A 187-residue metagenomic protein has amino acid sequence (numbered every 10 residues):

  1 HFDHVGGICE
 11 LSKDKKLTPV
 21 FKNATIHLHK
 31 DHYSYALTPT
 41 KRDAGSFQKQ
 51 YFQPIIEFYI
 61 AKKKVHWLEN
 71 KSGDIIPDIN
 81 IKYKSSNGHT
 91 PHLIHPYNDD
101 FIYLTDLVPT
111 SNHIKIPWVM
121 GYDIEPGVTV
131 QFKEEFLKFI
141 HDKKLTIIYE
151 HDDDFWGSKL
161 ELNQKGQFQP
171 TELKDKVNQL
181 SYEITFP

Functional and structural regions predicted by a protein language model:
H1-D3, H32, N87-P91, V108-P109 (+1 more regions): Catalytic metal-binding/acid-base residues of hydrolase active sites
H1-T18, H92: Di-metal (Zn2+ and/or Mg2+/Mn2+) metal-binding site signature of metallo-dependent hydrolases with the MBL/beta-CASP
D3-G7, S34-L37, W156-K159: Short catalytic/ligand-binding loop motif for oxyanion handling, primarily in non-cytosolic enzymes, centered on
G7-E10, L37-K41, I94-P96, I114: A short secondary-structure junction signal
V20-S85, V128-K144: Metallo-beta-lactamase
L28-H29, K84, G88, Y103-D106 (+1 more regions): Active-site flanking residues adjacent to catalytic metal/cofactor-binding acidic residues
D78, P96-D99: Active-site beta-strand termini and strand-to-loop segments that position acidic
L93, D100-P187: Cap/insert and terminal regions of metallo-dependent hydrolase folds
